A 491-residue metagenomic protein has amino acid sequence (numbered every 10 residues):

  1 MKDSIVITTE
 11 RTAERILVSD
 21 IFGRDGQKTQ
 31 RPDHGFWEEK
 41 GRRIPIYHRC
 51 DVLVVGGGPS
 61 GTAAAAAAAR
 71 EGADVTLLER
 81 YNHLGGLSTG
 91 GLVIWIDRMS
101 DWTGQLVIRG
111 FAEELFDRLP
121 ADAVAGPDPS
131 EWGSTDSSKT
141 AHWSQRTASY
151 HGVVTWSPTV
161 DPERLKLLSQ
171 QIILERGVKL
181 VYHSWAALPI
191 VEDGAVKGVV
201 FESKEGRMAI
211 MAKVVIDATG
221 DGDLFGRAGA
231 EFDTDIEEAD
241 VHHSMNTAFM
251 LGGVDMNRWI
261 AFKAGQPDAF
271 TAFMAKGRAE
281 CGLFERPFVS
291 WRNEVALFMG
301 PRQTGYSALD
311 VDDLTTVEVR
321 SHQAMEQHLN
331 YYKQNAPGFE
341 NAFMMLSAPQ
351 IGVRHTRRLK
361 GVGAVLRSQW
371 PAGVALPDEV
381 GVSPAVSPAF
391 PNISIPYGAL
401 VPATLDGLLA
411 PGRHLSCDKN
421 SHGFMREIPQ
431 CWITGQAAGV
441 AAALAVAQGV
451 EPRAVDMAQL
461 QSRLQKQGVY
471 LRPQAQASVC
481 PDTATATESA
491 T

Functional and structural regions predicted by a protein language model:
D3-D33, A73-D74, R80-L188, H243: Conserved N-terminal/central alpha/beta ligand/cofactor-binding core
S4-R24, E131-T159, E163, L167 (+1 more regions): Mobile, glycine/GP-rich and aromatic-enriched active-site lid/loop segments adjacent to catalytic centers
I46-G58: Beta1/beta-strand and adjacent pyrophosphate-binding region of the FAD-binding site in flavoprotein oxidoreductases
H48-C50, E205-V214: Core beta-strand elements of the Rossmann-like FAD/NAD(P) dinucleotide-binding domain in flavoenzyme oxidoreductases
V55, I210-D221: Short hydrophobic core segments
I190-A209: Conserved beta-strand-loop-beta-strand element in the redox core of flavoprotein oxidoreductases
D217-E231: Flavin (primarily FAD) binding-site architecture
I433-G449: Internal hydrophobic alpha-helix adjacent to the cofactor/substrate pocket in enzyme cavities
